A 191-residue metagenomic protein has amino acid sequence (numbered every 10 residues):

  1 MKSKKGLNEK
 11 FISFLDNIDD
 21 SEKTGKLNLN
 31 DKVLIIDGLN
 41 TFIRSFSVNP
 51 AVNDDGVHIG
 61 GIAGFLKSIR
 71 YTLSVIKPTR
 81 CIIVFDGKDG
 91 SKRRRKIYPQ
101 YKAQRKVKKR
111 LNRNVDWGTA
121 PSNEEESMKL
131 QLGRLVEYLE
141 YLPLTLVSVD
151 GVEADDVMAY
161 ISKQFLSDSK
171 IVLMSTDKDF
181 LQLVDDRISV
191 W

Functional and structural regions predicted by a protein language model:
K2-D20, G25-M174, Q182-W191: Noncatalytic, basic helical substrate-engagement surface that gates or grips nucleic-acid strands
